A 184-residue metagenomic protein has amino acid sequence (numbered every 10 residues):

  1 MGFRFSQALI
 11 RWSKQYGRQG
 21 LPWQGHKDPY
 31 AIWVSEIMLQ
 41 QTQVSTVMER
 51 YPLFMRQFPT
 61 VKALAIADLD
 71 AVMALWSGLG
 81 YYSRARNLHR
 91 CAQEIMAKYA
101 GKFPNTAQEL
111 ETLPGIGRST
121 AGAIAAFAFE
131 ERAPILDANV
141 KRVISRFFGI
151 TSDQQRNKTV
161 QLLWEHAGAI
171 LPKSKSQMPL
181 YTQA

Functional and structural regions predicted by a protein language model:
F3-A184: Catalytic cores of DNA base-excision repair glycosylases
